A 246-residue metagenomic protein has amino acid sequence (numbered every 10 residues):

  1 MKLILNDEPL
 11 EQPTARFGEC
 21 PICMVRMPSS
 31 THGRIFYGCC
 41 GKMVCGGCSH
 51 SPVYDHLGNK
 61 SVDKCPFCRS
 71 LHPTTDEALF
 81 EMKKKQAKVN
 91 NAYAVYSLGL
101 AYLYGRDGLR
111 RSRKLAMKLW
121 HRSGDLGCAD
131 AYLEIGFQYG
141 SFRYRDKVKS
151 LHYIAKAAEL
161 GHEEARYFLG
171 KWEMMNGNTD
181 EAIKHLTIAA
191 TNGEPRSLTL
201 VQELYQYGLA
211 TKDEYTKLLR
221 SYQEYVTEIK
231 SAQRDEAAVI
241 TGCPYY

Functional and structural regions predicted by a protein language model:
M1-H32: Proximal pre-RING flanking segment of RING-type E3 ubiquitin ligases
C20-C23, F36-Y37, C45, C65-C68: Short cysteine-rich clusters marking metal-coordination/redox-active sites
C39, M43-S61: Cys/His-coordinated zinc-finger cores
G41, K88-A92, Y102-R106, W120 (+6 more regions): Short helix-capping/linker turns of helical repeat alpha-solenoids
T75-F80, G108-L119, R143-Y153, N176-H185 (+1 more regions): Structural signature of tandem alpha-helical TPR/SEL1-like repeats, specifically the intra-repeat loop/turn
V95-Y104, E134-S141, F168-E173, E203-Y207: Hydrophobic face of amphipathic alpha-helices that form TPR/SEL1-like repeat modules and related alpha-solenoid
Y96, L133, H152, Y167 (+2 more regions): TPR/TPR-like alpha-solenoid signature
T179-L198, Q202-S231: TPR/TPR-like (Sel1-like) alpha-helical repeat modules
